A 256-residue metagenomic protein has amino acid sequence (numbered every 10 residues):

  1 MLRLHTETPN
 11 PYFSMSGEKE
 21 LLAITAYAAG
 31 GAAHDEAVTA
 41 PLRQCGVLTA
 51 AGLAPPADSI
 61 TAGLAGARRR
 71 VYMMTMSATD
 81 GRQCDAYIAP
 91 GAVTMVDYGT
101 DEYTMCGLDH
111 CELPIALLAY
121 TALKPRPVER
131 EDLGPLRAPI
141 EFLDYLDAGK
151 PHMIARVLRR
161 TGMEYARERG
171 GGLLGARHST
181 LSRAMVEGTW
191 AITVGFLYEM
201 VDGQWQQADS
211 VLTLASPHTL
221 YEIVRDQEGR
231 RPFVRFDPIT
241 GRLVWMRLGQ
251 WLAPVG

Functional and structural regions predicted by a protein language model:
M1-L53, A57-G66: Short, amphipathic alpha-helical interface elements at domain boundaries that mediate macromolecular binding
L2-L4, P55-G256: Non-catalytic recognition/regulatory regions in large multidomain proteins
